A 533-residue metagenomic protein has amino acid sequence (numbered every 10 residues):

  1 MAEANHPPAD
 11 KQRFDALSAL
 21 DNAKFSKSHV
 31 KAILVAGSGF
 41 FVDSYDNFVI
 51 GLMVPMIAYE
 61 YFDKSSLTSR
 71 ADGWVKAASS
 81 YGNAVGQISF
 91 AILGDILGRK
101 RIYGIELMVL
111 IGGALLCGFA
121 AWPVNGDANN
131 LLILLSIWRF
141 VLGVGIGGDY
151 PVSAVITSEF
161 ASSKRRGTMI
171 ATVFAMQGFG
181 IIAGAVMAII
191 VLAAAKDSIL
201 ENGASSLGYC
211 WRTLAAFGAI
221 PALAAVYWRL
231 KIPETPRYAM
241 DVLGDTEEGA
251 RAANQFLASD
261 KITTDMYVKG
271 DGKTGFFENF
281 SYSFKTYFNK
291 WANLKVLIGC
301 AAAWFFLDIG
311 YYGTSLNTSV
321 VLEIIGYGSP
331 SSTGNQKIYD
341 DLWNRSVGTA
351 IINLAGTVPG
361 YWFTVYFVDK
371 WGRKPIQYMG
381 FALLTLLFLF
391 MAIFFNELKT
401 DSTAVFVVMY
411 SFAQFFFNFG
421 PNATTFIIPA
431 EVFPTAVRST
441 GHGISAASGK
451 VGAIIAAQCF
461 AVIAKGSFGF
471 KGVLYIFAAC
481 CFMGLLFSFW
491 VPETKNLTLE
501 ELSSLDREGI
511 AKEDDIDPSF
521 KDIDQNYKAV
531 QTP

Functional and structural regions predicted by a protein language model:
M1-P533: Transmembrane-helix signature of 12-pass secondary carriers
